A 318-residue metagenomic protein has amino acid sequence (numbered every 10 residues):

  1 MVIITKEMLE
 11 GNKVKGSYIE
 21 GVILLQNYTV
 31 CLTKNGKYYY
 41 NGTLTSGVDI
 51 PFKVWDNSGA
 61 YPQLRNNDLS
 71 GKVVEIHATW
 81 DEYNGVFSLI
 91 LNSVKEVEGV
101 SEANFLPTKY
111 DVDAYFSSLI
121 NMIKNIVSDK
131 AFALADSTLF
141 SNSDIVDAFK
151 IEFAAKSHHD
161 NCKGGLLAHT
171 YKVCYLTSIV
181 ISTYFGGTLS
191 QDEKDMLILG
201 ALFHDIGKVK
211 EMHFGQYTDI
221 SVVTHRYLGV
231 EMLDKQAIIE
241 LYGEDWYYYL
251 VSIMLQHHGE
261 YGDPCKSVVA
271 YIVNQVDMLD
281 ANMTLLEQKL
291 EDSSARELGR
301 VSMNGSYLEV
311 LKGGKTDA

Functional and structural regions predicted by a protein language model:
M1-V22: OB-fold nucleic-acid-binding modules
V14-I19, N57-H77: Short nucleic-acid-contacting surface segments enriched for D/E, G, S/T with interspersed K/R
G16-G36, A78: Structural detector for short beta-strands of small beta-barrel domains
G21-I23, L69-I90: Flexible glycine-rich surface loops and low-complexity tracts that mediate binding to linear polymers
T33-D56: OB-fold (S1/OB) nucleic-acid-binding surfaces
T79-Y110: OB-fold/S1-family single-stranded nucleic acid-binding modules
S101-T218: Acidic/His-rich, divalent-metal-binding segments that scaffold phosphate/diphosphate chemistry
S157-H159, H169, L176, T183-S293: Divalent metal-dependent catalytic cores for phosphoryl transfer on phosphate-bearing substrates
